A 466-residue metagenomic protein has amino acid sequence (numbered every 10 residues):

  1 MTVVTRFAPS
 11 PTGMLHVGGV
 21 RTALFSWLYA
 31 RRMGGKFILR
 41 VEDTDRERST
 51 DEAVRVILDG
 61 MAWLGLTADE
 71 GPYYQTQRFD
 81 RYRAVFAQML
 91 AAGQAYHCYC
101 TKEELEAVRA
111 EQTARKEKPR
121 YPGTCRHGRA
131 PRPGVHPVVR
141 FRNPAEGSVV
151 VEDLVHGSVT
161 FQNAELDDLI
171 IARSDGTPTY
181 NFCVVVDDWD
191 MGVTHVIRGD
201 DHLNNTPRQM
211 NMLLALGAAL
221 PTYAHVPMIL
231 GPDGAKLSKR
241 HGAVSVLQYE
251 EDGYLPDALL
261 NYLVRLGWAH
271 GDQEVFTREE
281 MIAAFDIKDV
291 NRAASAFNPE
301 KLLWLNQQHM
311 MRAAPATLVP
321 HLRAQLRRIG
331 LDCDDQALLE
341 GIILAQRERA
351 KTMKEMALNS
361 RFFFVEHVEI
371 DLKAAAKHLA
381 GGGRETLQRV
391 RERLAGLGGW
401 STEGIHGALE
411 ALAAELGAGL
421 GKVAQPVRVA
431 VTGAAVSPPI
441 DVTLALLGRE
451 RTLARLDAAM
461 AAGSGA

Functional and structural regions predicted by a protein language model:
M1-A114, N205-A218, A258: N-terminal Rossmann-like or analogous alpha/beta NTP/dinucleotide-binding catalytic cores that position adenine
T5-P11, L39-D43, M191-V196, V244 (+2 more regions): Glycine- and acidic
P9, F86, Y180-N181, D441: A generic hydrophobic-helix recognition signal that picks specific residues within alpha-helical hydrophobic
E47-D51, R55, G65, Y74 (+4 more regions): Conserved nucleotide- and phosphate/pyrophosphate-binding catalytic cores in adenylate/nucleotidyl-handling enzymes
A91, C98, A110, R140 (+2 more regions): Structured-RNA-binding interfaces characteristic of tRNA pseudouridine synthases
Y96-H225, L230-L237, S245, H270: Active-site cores that bind ATP or allylic diphosphates and position pyrophosphate for catalysis
